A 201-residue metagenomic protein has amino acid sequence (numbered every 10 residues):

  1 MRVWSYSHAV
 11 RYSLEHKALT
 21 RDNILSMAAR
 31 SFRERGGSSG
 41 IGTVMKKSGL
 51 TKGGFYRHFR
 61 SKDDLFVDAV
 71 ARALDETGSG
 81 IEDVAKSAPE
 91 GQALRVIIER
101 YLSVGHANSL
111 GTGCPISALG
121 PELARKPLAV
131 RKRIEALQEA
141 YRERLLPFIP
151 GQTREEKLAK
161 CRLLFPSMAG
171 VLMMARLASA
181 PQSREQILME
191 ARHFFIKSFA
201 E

Functional and structural regions predicted by a protein language model:
M1-L19, E201: N-terminal intrinsically disordered/low-complexity leader segments
L19, N23, M27-D68: Helix-turn-helix
N23, T43, Q92, V96 (+6 more regions): Amphipathic alpha-helical interaction segments
L25, R95, E139-L146, R192 (+1 more regions): An amphipathic alpha-helix signature
D68, E82-G113, C161-L164: Hydrophobic alpha-helical connector segments
A71-T77: Short, basic, alpha-helical segments at the C-terminal edge of helix-turn-helix-like DNA-binding modules
A93-V96, A107-E135: Amphipathic alpha-helical segments used for helix-helix packing
L128-L137, I149-F199: Hydrophobic/aromatic-rich alpha-helical bundle segments in the mid-to-C-terminal region
